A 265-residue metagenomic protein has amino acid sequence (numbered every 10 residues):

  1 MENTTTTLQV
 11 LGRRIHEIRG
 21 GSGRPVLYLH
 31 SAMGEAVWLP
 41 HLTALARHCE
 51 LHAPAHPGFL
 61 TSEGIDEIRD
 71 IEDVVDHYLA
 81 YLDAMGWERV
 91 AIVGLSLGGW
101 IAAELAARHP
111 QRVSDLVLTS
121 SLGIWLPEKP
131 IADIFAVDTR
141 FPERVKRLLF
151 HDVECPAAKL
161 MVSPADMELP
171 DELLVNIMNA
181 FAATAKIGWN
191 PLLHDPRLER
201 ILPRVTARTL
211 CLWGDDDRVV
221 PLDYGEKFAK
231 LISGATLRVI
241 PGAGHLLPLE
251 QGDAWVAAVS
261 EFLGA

Functional and structural regions predicted by a protein language model:
L11-E63: Conserved HGGG/HGGXW glycine-rich cap/lid loop of the alpha/beta-hydrolase fold
H52-V93, A257: Active-site loop/oxyanion-hole signature of alpha/beta-hydrolase fold enzymes
G94, G98, A102: Gly/Ala-rich beta-loop-alpha elbow adjacent to hydrolase catalytic centers
A103, A107, S114-R147: Flexible "cap/lid" loop of the alpha/beta hydrolase fold
P127-K129, R144-R204: Conserved alpha/beta-hydrolase catalytic His-Asp/Glu region
V205, C211-W213: Short beta-strand/loop motif that positions the catalytic acidic residue of the alpha/beta-hydrolase fold
D216-V220: Acidic catalytic loop of the alpha/beta-hydrolase fold
A243-G252, V256: Catalytic histidine-centered segment of alpha/beta-hydrolase-like enzymes
